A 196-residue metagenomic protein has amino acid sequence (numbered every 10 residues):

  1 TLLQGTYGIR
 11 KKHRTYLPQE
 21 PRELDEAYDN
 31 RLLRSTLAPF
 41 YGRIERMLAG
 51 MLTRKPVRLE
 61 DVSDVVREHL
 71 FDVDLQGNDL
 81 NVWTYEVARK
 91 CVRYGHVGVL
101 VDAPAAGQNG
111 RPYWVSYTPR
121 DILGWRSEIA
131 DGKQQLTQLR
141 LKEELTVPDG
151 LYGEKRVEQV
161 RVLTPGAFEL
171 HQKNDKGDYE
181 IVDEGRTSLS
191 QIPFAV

Functional and structural regions predicted by a protein language model:
T1-W114, A130: Extended, helix-rich architectural segments
H96, V101-V196: Structured, contiguous alpha/beta core segments that scaffold functional sites
